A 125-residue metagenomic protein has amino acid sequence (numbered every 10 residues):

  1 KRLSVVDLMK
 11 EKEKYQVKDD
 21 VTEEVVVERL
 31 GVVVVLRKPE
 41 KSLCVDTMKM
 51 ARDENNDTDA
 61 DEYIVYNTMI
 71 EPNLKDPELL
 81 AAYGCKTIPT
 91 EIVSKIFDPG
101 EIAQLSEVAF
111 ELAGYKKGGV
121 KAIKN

Functional and structural regions predicted by a protein language model:
K1-V17, K124-N125: Low-complexity intrinsically disordered segments
K10-E13, V21-T22, T47-E54: Short secondary-structure capping micro-motifs at structural edges
D20-L30: Short acidic-hydrophobic surface loop/beta-edge motif
R29-N125: Short, surface-exposed, charged amphipathic helix/loop patches that serve as local interaction elements
